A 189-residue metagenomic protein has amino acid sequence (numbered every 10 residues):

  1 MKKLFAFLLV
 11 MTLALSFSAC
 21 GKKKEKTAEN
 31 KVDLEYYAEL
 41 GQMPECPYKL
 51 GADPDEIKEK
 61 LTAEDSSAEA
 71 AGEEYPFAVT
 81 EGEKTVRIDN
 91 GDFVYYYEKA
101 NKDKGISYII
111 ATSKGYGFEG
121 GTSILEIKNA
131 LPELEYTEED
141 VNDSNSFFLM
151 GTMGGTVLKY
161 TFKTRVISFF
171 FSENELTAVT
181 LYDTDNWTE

Functional and structural regions predicted by a protein language model:
M1-L4: Positively charged n-region of N-terminal signal peptides that target proteins for export
M11-T12: Repetitive helical segments and hydrophobic/amphipathic motifs
S16-A19: C-terminal motif of bacterial Sec signal peptides marking the signal peptidase cleavage site
G21-K23: Bacterial signal peptide processing site
A28-P44: Post-signal peptide N-terminal segment of mature Sec-exported envelope proteins
G41-Y48, A111-E119: Second-shell loop/turn segments in exported
A52-N101, S123-A178, T184-E189: A cross-family detector of function-defining hotspots
